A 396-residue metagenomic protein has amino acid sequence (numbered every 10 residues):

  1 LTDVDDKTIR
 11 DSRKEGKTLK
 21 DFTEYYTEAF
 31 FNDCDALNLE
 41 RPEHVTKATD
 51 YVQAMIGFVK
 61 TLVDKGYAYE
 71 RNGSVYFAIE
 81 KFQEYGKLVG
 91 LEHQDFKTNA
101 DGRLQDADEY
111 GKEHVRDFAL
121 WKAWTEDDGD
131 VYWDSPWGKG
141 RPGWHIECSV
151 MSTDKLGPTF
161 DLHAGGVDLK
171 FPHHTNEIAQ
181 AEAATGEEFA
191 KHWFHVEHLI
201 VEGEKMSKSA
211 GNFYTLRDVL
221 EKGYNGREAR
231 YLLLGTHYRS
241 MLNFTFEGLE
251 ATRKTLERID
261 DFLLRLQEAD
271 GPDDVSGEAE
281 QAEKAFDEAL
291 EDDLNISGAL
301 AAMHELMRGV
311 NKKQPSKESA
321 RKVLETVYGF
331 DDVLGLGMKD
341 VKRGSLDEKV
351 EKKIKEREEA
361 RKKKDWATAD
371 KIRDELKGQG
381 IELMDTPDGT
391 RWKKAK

Functional and structural regions predicted by a protein language model:
L1, F31-N32, Q53-Q267: Alpha-helical recognition segments enriched in aromatics with Gly/Pro capping that present substrate-recognition
L1-N38, G389-W392: N-terminal, positively charged nucleic-acid-binding surface of large information/translation enzymes
E15, L19-T23, Y51, G248 (+2 more regions): Residue-level preference for long, well-ordered alpha-helices that form the structural scaffold of enzyme catalytic
K17-L19, T27, F31-G57, Y67 (+8 more regions): Non-catalytic interaction-recognition regions
R41, R71-N72, D385-G389: Short Gly/Ser/Thr- and Asp/Glu-enriched loop/turn motifs at secondary-structure junctions
D50, G143-E147, L294, G298-A301: Aromatic- and histidine-enriched alpha-helix N-cap/loop-to-helix transition segments that scaffold the rims
K205-M206, N212-K396: Structural preference for alpha-helix termini/caps and helix-kink/transition segments
